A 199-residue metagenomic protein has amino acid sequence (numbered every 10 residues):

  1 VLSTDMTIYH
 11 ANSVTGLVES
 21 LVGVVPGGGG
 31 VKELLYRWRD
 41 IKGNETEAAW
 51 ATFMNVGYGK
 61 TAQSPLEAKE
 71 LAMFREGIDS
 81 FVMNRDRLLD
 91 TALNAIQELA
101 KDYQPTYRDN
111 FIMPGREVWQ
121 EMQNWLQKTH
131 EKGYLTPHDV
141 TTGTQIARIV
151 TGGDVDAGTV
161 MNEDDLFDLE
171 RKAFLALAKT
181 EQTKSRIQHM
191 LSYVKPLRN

Functional and structural regions predicted by a protein language model:
V1-T4, Y9-E47: CoA-thioester-processing core
Y36-S64, E70, R75-N199: Intrinsically disordered, low-complexity segments enriched in small/flexible residues
